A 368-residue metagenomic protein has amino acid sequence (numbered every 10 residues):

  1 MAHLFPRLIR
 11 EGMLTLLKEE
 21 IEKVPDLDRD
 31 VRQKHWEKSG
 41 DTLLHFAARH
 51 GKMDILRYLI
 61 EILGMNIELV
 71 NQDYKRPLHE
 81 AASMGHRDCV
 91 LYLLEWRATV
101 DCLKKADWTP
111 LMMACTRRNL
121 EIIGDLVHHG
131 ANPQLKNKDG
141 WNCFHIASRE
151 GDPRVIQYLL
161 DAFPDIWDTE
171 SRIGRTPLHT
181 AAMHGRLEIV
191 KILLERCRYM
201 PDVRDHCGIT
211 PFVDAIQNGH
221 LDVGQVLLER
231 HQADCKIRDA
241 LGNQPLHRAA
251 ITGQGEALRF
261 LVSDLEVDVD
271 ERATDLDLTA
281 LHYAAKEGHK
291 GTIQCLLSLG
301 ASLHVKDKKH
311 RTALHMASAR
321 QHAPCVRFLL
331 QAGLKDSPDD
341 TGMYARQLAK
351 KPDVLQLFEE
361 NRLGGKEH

Functional and structural regions predicted by a protein language model:
A2-R7, A162, L299, F328-H368: Ankyrin-repeat-protein effector appendages
L16, D54-I55, D88-C89, I122 (+7 more regions): Conserved ankyrin/ankyrin-like repeat signature
I21-D28, Y58-M65, L91-T99, D125-A131 (+7 more regions): Ankyrin repeat domain, specifically the short helix-to-loop turn at the C-terminus of the second helix of each repeat
K34, E68, D101, Q134 (+6 more regions): Ankyrin-repeat junction/capping positions
W36-E37, N71, K104, N137 (+6 more regions): Ankyrin repeat boundary/linker residues
G40, Y74, D107, G140 (+6 more regions): Start-of-repeat signature of ankyrin repeats
